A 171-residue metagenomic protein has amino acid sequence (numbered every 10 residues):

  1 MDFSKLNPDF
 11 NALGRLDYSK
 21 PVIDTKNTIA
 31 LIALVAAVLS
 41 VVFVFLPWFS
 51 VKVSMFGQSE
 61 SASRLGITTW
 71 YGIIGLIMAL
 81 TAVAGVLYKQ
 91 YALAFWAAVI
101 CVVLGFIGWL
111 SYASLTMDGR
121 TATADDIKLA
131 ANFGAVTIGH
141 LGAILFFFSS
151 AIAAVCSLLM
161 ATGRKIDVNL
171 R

Functional and structural regions predicted by a protein language model:
D2-R171: Compact integral membrane and secretory-pathway proteins
